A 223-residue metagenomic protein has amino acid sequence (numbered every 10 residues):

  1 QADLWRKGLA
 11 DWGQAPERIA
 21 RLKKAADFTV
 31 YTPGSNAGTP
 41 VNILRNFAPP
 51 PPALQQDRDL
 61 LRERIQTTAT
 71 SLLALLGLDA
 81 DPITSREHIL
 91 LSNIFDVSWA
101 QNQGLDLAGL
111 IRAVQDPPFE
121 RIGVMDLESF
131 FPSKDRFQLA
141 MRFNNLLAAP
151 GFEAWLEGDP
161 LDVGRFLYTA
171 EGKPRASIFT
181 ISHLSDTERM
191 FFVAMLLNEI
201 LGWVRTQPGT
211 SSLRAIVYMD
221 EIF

Functional and structural regions predicted by a protein language model:
D3-F223: P-loop NTPase motor domains
